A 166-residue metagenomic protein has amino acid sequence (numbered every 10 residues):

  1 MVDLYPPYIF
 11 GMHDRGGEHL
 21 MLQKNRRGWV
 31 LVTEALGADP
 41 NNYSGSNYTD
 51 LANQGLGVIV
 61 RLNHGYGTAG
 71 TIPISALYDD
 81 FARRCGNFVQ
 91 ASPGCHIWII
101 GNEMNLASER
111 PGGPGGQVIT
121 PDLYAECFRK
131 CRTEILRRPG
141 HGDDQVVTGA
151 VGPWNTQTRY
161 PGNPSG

Functional and structural regions predicted by a protein language model:
M1-A38: Boundary/entry segment of secreted carbohydrate-active catalytic domains
Y8-D14, G28-V32, L56-L62, H96-I100 (+1 more regions): Hydrophobic faces of well-ordered beta-strands that scaffold small-molecule active sites in alpha/beta enzyme cores
G11-H13, P73, G116: Pocket-edge positions in alpha/beta enzyme catalytic cores
G16-E18, A35-A38, H64-T68, N102-A107 (+1 more regions): Solvent-exposed loop/turn segments at secondary-structure junctions within structured extracellular/periplasmic domains
L22-K24, D50-L51, F88: Generic structural signal for hydrophobic
N41-A69, S75-A82, H96, I119-G166: Noncatalytic carbohydrate-binding groove/subsite architecture in carbohydrate-active enzymes
R83, N87, A91-G94, I100-E109: Active-site-adjacent structural elements in enzyme catalytic domains
I100-D122, P153: Polysaccharide-binding and catalytic clefts of secreted carbohydrate-active enzymes
